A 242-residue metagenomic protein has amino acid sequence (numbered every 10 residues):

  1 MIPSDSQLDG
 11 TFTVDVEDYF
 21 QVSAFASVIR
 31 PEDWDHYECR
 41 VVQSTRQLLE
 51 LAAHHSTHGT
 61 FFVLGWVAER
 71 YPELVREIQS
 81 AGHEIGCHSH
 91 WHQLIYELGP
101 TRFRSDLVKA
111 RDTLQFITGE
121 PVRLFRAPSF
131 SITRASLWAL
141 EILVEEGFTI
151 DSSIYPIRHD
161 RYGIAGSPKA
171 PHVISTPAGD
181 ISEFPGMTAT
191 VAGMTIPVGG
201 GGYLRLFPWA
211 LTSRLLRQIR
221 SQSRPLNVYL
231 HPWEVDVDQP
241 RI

Functional and structural regions predicted by a protein language model:
M1-L124, S129-A192, P208-I242: Catalytic alpha-helical scaffold of carbohydrate-active enzymes acting on polysaccharides/glycoconjugates
I196-L206: Surface-exposed cleft-lining segments at the edges of enzyme active sites
